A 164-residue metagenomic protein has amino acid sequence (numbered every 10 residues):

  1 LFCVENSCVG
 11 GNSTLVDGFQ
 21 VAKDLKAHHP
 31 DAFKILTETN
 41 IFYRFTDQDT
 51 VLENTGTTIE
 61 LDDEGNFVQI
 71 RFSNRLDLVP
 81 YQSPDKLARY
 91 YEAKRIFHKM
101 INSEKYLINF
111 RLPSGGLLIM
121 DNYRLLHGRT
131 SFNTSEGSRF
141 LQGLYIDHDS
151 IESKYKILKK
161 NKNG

Functional and structural regions predicted by a protein language model:
F2-G164: Active-site environment of non-heme Fe oxygenases that use a 2-His-1-carboxylate facial triad
